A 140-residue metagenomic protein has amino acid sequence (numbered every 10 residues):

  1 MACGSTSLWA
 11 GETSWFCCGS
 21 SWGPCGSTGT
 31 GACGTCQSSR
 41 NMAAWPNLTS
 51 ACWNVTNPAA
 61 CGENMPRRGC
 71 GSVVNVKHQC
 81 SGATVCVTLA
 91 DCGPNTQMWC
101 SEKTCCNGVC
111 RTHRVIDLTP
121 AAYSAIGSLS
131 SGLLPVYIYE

Functional and structural regions predicted by a protein language model:
M1-E140: Secreted/periplasmic proteins
